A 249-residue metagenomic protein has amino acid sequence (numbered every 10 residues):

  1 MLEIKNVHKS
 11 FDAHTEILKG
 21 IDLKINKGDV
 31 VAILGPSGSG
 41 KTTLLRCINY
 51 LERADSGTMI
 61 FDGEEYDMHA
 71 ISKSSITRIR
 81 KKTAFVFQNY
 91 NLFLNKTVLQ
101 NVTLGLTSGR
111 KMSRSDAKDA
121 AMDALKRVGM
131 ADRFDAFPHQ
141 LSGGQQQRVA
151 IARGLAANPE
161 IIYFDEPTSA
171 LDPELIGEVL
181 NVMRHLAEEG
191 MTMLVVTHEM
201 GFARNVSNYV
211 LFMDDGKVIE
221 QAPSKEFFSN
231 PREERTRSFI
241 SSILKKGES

Functional and structural regions predicted by a protein language model:
L2, H8-D215, I219-Q221: ABC family nucleotide-binding domain
Q221, K225-S249: C-terminal boundary and immediately downstream tail of ABC-type ATPase nucleotide-binding domains
